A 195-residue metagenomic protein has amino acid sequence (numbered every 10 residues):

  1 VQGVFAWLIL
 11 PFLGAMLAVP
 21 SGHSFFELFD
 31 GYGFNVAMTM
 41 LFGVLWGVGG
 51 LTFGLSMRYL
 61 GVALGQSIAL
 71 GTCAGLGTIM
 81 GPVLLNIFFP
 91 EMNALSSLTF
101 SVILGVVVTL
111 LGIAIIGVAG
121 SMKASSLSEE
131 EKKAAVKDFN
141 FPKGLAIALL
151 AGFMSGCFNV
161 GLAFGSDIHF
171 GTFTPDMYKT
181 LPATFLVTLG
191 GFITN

Functional and structural regions predicted by a protein language model:
V1-N195: Polytopic alpha-helical membrane proteins, predominantly small-molecule transporters/carriers
